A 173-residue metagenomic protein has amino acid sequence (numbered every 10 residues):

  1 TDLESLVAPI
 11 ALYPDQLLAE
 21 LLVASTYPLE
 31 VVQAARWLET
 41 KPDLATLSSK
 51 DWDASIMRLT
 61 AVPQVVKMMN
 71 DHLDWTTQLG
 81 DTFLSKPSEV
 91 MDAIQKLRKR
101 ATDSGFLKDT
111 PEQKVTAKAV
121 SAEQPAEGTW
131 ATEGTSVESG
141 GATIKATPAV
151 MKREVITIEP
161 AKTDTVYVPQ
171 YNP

Functional and structural regions predicted by a protein language model:
T1-P173: N-terminal low-complexity segments enriched in Gly/Pro/Tyr/Ser
